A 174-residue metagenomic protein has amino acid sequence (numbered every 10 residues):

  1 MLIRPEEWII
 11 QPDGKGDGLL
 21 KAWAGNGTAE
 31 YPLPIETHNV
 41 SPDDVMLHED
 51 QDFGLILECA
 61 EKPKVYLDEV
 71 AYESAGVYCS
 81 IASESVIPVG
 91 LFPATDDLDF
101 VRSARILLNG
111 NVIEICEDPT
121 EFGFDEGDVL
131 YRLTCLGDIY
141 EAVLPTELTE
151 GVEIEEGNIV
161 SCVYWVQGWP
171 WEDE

Functional and structural regions predicted by a protein language model:
M1-T120, W169-E174: OB/S1-fold single-stranded nucleic-acid-binding modules and their adjacent gly/ser/pro-rich low-complexity linkers
T28, I35, D118-V143: OB-fold (S1/OB) nucleic-acid-binding surfaces
L107, L130-R132, I159: Broad gene-expression machinery/nucleic-acid interaction feature
L136-D138, E147, W165: Short, loop-centered acidic/histidine patches that primarily coordinate divalent metals
V143-T146, E174: Short C-terminal domain-edge/linker segments immediately following a structured domain
T146-V163: Short nucleic-acid-contacting surface segments enriched for D/E, G, S/T with interspersed K/R
E155-E156, Y164-E174: Hydrophilic extracytoplasmic domains
